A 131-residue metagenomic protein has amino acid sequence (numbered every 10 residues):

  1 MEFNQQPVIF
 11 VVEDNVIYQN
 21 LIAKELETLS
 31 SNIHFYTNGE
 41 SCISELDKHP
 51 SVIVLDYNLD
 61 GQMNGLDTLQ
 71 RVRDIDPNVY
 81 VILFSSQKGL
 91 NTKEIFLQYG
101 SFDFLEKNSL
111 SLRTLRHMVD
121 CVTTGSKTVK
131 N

Functional and structural regions predicted by a protein language model:
Q5-Q6, H49, I75-Y80: His-Asp phosphorelay/catalytic-motif detector in bacterial-type signaling
E13: Conserved acidic carboxylate
V16-Y36: Two-component/phosphorelay signaling modules centered on CheY-like receiver
F35-V52, Y57-D60: Acidic, metal-coordinating helix/loop segments flanking the phosphotransfer/catalytic sites of two-component signaling
N64-N78: Short amphipathic alpha-helix used as the core "switch/output" element in two-component signaling
K88-L105, R113: Alpha4 helix (beta4-alpha4-beta5 surface) of REC/receiver domains from two-component response regulators
T114-T128: Receiver (REC) domain switch/output surface
